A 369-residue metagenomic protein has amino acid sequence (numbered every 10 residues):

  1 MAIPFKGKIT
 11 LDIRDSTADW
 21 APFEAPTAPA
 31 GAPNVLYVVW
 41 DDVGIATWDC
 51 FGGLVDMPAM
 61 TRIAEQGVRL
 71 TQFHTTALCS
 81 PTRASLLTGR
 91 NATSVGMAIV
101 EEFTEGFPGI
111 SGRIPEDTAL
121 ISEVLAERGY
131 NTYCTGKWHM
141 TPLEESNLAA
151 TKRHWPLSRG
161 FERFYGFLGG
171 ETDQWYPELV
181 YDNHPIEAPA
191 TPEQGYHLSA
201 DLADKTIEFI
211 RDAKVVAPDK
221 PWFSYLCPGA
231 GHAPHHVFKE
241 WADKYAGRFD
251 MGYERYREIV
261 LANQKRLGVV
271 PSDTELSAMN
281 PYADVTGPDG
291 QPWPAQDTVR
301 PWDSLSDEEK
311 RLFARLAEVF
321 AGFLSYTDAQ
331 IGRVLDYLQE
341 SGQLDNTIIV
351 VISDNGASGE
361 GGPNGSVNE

Functional and structural regions predicted by a protein language model:
M1-E369: Formylglycine-dependent sulfatase
